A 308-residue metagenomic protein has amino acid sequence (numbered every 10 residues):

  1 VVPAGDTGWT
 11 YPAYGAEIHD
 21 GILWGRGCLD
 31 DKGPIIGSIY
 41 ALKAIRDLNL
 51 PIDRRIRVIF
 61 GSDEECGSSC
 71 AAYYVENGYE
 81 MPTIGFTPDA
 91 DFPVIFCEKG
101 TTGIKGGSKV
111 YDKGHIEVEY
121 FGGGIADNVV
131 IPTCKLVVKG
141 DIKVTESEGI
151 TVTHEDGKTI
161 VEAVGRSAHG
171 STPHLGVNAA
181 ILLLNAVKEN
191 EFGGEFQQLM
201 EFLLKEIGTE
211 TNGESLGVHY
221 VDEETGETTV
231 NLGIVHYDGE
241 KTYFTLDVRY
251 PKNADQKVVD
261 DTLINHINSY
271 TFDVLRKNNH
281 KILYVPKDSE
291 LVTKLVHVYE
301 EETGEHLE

Functional and structural regions predicted by a protein language model:
V1-R26, D47-I52: Acidic/His- and Gly-rich active-site-bordering loop/insert found across diverse amide/peptide-bond hydrolases
L23, E65, A72-P251: Midchain, well-structured core segments that form catalytic/ion-binding scaffolds
D30-L42: Active-site alpha-helical elements of protease catalytic centers
A44, D141-I150, N185-G193, T262-T271 (+1 more regions): Generic non-transmembrane alpha-helical segments
I45-E64: Short helix-loop-beta-strand segments that form the rim/entrance of peptidase-like active sites
K158-T159, V235-E240, D247, E290-E308: Zn-dependent metallopeptidase/amidohydrolase metal-coordination segment
L275-K294: Generic long, charged, amphipathic alpha-helical segments
